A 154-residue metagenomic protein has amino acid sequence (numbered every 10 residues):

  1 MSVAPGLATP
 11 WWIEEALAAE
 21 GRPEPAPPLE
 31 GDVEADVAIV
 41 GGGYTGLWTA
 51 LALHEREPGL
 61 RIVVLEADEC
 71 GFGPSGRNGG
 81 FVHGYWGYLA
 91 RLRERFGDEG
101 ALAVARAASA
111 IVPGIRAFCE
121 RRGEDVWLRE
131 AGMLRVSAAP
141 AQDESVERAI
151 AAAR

Functional and structural regions predicted by a protein language model:
M1-V37, E55-R61, G87: Extreme N-terminal leader/targeting segments of oxidoreductases
A26-E30, F72, E124: Short, flexible, glycine/charge-rich loop motifs used to bind or transfer phosphoryl groups or to couple energy/partner
G41-L47, A67: Glycine-rich Rossmann-fold phosphate-binding loop(s) that bind the pyrophosphate of adenine dinucleotide cofactors
H54-R77: Glycine-rich FAD pyrophosphate-binding loop
R77-A107: Glycine-rich active-site loop/strand segments that organize a redox cofactor
R95-R154: Rossmann-like flavin
